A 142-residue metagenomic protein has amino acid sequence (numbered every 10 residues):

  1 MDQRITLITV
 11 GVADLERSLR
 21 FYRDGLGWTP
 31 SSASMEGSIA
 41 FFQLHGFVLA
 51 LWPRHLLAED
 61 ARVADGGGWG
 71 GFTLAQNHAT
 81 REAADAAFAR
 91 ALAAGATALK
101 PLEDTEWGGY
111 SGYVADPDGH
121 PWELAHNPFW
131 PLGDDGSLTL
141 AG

Functional and structural regions predicted by a protein language model:
M1-R17, T73-Q76, P128-G142: N-terminal beta-strand motif that seeds the catalytic metal site of vicinal oxygen chelate
R4-A13, A40-Q43, R62-R90, Y110-A115: Vicinal oxygen chelate
T9-A58: Core segments of cupin and vicinal oxygen chelate
G25, G67, L124-P128: Membrane-topology and secretion signals of cell-surface/extracellular proteins
L49-L51, L74, L124: Generic preference for hydrophobic
L56-R62, L132-G133: A short, acidic/glycine-rich surface segment
F88-G142: Vicinal oxygen chelate
